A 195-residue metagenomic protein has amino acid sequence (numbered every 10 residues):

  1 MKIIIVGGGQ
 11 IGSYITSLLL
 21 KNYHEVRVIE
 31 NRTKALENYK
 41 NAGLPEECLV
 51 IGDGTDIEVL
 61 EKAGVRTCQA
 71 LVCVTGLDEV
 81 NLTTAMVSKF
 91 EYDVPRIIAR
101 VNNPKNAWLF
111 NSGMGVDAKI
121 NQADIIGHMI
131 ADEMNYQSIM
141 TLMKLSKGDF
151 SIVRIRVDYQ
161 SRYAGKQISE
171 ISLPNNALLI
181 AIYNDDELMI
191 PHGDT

Functional and structural regions predicted by a protein language model:
M1-T195: Cytosolic regulatory regions of ion transport systems
